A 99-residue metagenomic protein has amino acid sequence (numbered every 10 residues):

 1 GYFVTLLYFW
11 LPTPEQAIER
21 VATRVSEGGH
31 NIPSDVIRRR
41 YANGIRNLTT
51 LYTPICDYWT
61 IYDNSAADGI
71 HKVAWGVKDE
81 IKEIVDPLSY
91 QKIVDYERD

Functional and structural regions predicted by a protein language model:
G1-T5, I55-Y58: Short glycine-/polar-rich loops that comprise or flank the Walker A/P-loop and associated switch/sensor motifs
Y2-G44: A glycine- and Lys/Arg-enriched "phosphate-lid" helix/loop adjacent to the NTP-binding pocket of small-molecule kinases
T50-D99: NTP-dependent small-molecule kinase module
